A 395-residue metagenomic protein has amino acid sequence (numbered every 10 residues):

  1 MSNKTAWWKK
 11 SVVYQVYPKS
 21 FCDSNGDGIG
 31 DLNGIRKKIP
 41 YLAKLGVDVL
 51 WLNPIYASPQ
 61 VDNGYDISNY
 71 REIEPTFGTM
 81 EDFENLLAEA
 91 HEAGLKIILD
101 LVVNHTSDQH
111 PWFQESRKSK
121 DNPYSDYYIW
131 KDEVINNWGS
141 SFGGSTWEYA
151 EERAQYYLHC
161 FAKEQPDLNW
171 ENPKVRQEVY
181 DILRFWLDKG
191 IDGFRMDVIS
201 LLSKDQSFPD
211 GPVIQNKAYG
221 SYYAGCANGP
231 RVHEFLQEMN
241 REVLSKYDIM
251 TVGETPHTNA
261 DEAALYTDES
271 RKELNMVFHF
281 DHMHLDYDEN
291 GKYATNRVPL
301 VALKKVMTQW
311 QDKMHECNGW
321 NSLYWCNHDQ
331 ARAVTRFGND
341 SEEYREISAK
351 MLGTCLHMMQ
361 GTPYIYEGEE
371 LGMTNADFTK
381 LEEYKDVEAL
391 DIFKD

Functional and structural regions predicted by a protein language model:
M1-D395: Active-site and adjacent substrate-binding regions of carbohydrate-active enzymes
